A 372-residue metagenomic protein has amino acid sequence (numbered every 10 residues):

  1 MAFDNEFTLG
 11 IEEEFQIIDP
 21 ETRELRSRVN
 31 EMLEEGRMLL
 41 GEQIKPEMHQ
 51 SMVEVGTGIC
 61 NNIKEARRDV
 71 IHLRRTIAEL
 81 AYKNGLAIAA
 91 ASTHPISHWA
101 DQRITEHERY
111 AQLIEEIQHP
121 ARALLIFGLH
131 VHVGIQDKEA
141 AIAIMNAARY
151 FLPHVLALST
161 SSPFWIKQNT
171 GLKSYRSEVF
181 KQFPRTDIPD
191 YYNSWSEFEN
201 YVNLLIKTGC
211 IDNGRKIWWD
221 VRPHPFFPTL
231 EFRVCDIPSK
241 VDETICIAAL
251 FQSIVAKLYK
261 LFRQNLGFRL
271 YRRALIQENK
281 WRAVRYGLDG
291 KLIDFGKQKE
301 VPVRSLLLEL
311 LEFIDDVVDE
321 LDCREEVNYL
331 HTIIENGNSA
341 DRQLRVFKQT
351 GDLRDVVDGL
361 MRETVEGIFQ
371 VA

Functional and structural regions predicted by a protein language model:
M1-N84, L113, F180-A372: C-terminal accessory/tail domains of diverse enzymes
P20, L86, A91-I96, L129 (+3 more regions): An acidic- and aromatic-residue-enriched active-site/binding cleft used to recognize and process polar
N61-I126: Well-ordered mid-protein domain cores that form the structural environment of catalytic cofactors
A91, P95, E108, L113-L129 (+3 more regions): Metal-dependent DNA replication initiation modules
